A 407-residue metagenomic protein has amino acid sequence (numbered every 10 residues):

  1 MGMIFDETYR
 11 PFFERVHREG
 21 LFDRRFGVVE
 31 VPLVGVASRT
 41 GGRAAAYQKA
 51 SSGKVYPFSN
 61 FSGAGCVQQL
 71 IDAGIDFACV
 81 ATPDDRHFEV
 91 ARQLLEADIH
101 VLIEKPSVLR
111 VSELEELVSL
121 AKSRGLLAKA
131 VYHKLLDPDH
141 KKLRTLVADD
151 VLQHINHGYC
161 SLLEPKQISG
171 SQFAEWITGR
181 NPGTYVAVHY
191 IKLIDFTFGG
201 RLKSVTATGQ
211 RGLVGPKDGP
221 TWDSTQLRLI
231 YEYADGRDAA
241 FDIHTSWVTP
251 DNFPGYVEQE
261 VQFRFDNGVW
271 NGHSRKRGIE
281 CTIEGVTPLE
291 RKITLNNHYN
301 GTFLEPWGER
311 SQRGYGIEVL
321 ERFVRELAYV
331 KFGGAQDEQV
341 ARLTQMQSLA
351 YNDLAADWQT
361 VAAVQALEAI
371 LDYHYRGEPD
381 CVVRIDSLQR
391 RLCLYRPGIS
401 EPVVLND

Functional and structural regions predicted by a protein language model:
M1-A97, S123, L343, P402-D407: N-terminal glycine-/serine-/threonine-rich beta1-alpha1-beta2 phosphate-ribose binding loop of Rossmann-like
T8-F22, K142-L146, L227-L229, F323-L327: Short, well-ordered amphipathic alpha-helices
L21, R322-D407: C-terminal helix-rich "cap/oligomerization" subdomain common to oxidoreductases
D76-F77, P83-D84, F88-L135: Beta-strand-loop-alpha-helix segment that lines the small-molecule cofactor/substrate pocket of alpha/beta enzymes
K134-P220, D337-V340: Predominantly a Rossmann-like dinucleotide-binding segment in NAD(P)-dependent oxidoreductases
P220-D238, F263-D266: Active-site beta-strand termini and strand-to-loop segments that position acidic
G236-E321, R325: NAD(P)-dinucleotide binding in Rossmann-like oxidoreductases
